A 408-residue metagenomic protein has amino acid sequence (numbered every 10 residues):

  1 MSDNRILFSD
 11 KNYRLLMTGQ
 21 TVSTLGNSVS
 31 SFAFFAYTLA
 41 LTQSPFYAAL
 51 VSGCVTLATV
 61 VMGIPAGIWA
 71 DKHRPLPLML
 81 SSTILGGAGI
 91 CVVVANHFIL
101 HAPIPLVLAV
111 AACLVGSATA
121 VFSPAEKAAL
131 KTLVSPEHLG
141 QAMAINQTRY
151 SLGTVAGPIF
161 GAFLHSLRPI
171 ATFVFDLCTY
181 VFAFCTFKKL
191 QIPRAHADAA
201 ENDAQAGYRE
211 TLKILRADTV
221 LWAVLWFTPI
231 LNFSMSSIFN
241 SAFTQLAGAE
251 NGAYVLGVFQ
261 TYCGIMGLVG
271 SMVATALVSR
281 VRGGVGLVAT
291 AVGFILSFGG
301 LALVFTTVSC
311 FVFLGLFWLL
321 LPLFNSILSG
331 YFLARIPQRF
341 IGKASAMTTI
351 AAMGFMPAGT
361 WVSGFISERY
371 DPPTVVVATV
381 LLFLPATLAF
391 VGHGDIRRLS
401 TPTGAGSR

Functional and structural regions predicted by a protein language model:
M1-Y13, I192-W226: Juxtamembrane intracellular "pre-TM" segments in multi-pass secondary transporters
R14-S31, V55-I68, R74-G86, V107-F163 (+4 more regions): Substrate-agnostic recognition of the 12-TM MFS/MFS-like secondary transporter fold
V29-A58: Extracellular/periplasmic helix-loop-helix junction of adjacent transmembrane segments in MFS-like secondary
A33, P169-V174, L212-S271: A single, central transmembrane helix in multi-pass transporters
F35-L41, V94-I99, A156-F175, G248-A249 (+1 more regions): Transmembrane alpha-helix termini and helix-breaking/packing motifs in multi-pass membrane transporters
S44-S52, L108, G252-Q260: Juxtamembrane helix-start elements in MFS-like secondary transporters
I64-P65, K72, L76-L78, S82-A88 (+3 more regions): C-terminal transmembrane bundle of multi-pass solute transporters/carriers
A128, T132, F173-N202, V391-G404: Helix-loop junctions on the cytosolic side of multi-pass membrane transporters, especially the intracellular loop
